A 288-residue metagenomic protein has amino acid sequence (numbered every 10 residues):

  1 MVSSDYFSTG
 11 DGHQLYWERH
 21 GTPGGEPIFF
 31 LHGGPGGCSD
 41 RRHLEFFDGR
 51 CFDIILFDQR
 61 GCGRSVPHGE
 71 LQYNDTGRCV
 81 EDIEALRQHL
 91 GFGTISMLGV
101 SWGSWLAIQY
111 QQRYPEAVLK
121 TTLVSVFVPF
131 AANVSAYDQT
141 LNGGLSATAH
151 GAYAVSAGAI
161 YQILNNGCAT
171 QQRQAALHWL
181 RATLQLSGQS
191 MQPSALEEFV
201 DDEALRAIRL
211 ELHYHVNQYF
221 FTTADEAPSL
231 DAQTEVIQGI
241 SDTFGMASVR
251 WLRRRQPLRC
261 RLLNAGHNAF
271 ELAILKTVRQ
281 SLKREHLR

Functional and structural regions predicted by a protein language model:
P35-D48: The serine-hydrolase catalytic nucleophile loop
G49-P67: Conserved alpha/beta-hydrolase
G77-I95: Conserved acidic catalytic loop of the alpha/beta-hydrolase fold
G93-S135: Conserved hydrolase catalytic core segment
T121-A157: Flexible "cap/lid" loop of the alpha/beta hydrolase fold
N142-E226: Alpha/beta-hydrolase
L230, V236-Q238: Short beta-strand/loop motif that positions the catalytic acidic residue of the alpha/beta-hydrolase fold
F244, L262-K276: Catalytic histidine-centered segment of alpha/beta-hydrolase-like enzymes
